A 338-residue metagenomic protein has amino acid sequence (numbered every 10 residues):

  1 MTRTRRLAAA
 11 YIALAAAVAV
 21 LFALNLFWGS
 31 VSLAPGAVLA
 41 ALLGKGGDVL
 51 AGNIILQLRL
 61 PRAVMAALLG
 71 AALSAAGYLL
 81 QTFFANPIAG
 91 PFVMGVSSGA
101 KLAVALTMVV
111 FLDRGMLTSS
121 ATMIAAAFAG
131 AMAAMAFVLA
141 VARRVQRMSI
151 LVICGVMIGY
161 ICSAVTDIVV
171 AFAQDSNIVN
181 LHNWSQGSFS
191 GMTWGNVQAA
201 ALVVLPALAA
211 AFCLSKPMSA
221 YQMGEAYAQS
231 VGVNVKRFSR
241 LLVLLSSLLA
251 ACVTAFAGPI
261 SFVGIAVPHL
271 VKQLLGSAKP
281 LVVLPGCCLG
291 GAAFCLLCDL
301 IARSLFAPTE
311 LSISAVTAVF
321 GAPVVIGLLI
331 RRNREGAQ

Functional and structural regions predicted by a protein language model:
M1-Q338: Alpha-helical transmembrane segments in inner-membrane proteins
